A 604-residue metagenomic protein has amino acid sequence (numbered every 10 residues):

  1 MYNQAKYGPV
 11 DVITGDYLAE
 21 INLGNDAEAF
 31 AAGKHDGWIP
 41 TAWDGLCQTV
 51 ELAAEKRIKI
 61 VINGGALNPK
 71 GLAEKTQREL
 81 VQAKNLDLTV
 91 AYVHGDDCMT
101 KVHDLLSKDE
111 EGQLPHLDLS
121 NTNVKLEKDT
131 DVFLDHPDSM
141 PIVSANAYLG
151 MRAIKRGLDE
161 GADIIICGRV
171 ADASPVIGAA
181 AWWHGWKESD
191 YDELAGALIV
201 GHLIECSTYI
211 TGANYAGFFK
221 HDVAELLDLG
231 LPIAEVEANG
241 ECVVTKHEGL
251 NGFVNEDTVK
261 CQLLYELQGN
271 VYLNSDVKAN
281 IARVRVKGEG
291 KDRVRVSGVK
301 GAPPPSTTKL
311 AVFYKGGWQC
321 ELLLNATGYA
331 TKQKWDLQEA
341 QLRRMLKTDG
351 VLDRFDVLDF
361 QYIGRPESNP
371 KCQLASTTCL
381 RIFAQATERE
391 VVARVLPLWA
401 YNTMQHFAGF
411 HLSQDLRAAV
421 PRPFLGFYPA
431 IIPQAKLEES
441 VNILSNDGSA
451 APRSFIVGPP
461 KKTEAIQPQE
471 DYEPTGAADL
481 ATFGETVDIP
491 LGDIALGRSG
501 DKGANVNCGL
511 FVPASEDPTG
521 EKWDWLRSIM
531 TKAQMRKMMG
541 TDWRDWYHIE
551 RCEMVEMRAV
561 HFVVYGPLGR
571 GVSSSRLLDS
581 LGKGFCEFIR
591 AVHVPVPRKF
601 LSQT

Functional and structural regions predicted by a protein language model:
M1-E51: N-terminal cofactor/phosphate-binding cores enriched in small/glycine residues, especially glycine-rich loops such as
P9, S297-I489, K502, V506-T519 (+5 more regions): C-terminal non-catalytic interaction/assembly regions of soluble proteins
L18-D36, A54-K56, C98-M140: Gly-rich Lys/Arg/Thr-decorated short loops/hinges at beta-loop-alpha junctions or inter-strand turns that position
A53, I58-V90: Hydrophobic or amphipathic alpha-helical targeting/insertion segments
N63-L67, A162-A181, L496-S515: Conserved phosphate/anionic-ligand binding catalytic regions in large, soluble enzymes, centered on
V81-V102, V176-F218, D222-V223, W523-I529 (+3 more regions): Catalytic or ion-translocation cores adjacent to nucleophile or general acid/base/metal-coordination motifs in diverse
D192-A302: A conserved active-site cap/scaffold subdomain adjacent to cofactor or substrate pockets
E266-D292, T463-A495: Short, Gly/Pro- and small/polar-rich lid/capping loops
